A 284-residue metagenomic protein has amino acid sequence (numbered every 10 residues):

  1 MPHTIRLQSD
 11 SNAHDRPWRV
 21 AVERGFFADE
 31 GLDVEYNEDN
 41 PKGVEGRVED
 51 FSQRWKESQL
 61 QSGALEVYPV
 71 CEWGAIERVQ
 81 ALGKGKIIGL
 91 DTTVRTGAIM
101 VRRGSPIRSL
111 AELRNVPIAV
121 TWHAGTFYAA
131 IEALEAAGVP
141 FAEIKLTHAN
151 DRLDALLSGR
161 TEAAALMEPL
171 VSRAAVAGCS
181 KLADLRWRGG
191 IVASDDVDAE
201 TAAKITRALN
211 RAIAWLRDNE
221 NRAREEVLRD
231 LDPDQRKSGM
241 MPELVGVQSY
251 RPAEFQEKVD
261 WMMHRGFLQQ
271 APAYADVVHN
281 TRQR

Functional and structural regions predicted by a protein language model:
P2-A136, C179-L185: Short, glycine-/small- and polar/acidic-enriched structural segments that line small-molecule recognition paths
F26, L32, V139, D232-P233 (+1 more regions): Helix N-cap/coil-helix junction residues
P69-A81, I131, L157, T161-C179 (+2 more regions): A ligand-binding cleft/hinge motif common to bilobed small-molecule-binding domains
R103-E112, P140, D196-A203: Short helix-loop capping/hinge motifs at secondary-structure junctions, enriched in acidic/polar residues
A149-V227: Pocket-lining segment of extracytoplasmic ligand-binding domains
A199-Q269: Secondary-structure end/capping motifs
G266-R284: Conserved C-terminal helix/tail region of periplasmic/extracytoplasmic solute-binding proteins
